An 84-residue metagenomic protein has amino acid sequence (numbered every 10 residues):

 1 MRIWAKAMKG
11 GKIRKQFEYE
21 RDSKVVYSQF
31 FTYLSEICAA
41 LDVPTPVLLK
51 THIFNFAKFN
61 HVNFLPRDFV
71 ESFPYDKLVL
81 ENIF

Functional and structural regions predicted by a protein language model:
M1-E18: Short, extreme N-terminal segment that most often corresponds to the first beta-strand
R14-A40: Short, flexible N-terminal segments of the mature chain
Y33-F84: Acidic, low-complexity intrinsically disordered segments
